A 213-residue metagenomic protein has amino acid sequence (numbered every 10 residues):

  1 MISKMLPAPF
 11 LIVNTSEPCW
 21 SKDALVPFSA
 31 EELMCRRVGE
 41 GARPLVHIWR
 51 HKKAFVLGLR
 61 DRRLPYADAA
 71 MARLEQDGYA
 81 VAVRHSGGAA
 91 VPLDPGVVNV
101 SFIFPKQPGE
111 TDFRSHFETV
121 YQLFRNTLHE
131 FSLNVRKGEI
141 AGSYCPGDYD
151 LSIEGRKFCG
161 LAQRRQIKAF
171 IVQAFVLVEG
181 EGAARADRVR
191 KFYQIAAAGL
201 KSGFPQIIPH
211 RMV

Functional and structural regions predicted by a protein language model:
M1-T111: N-terminal lobe of the biotin/lipoate ligase/transferase fold
R62, P105-Q107, R156, G180-A183: Short loop segments at secondary-structure junctions
A90-P92, A141-Y144, Q166: A short beta-turn/loop motif at secondary-structure boundaries
V97-A141: Contiguous, small/hydrophobic- and glycine-enriched helical/loop subdomains that border and often "cap" functional
T127, F131-L133, R164, K168-V213: Long, positively charged amphipathic alpha-helical accessory segments at protein N-termini or as interdomain linkers
K137-K157: Beta-rich nucleic-acid/ligand-interaction surfaces
